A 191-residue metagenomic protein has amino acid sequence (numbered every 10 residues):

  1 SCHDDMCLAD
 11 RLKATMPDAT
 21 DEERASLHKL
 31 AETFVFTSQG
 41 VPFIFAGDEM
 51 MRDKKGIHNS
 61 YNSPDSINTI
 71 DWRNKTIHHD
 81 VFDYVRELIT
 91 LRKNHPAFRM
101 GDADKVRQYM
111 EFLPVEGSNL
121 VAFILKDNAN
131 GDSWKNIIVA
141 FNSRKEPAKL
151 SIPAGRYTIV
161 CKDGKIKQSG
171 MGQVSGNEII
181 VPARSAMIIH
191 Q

Functional and structural regions predicted by a protein language model:
S1-G155: Loop/helix patches that line or flank the sugar-binding groove of alpha-linked glycan CAZymes
V115, K162, Q168-G170, V174: Intrinsically disordered, low-complexity segments enriched in small/polar residues
A154-I166: Solvent-exposed beta-hairpin/edge-strand motifs
M171-Q191: C-terminal beta-strand-rich structural cap/linker in extracellular carbohydrate-active enzymes
